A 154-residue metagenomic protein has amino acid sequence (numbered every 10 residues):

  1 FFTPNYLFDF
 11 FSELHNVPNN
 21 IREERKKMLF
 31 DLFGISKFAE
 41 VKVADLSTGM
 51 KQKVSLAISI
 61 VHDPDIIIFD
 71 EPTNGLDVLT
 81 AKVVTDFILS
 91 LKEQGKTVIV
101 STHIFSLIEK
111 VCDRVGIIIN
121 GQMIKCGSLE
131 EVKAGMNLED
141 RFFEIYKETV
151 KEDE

Functional and structural regions predicted by a protein language model:
D9, E13, N20-F38: Conserved ABC ATPase "signature" region
K42-L46: Conserved ABC ATPase signature
L56: Hydrophobic anchor residue at the start of the ABC signature
I67-D70: Catalytic Walker B motif of ABC-type/P-loop ATPase nucleotide-binding domains
K82-Q94: Helical segment within the ABC ATPase nucleotide-binding domain
C126-G127: ABC ATPase "signature
